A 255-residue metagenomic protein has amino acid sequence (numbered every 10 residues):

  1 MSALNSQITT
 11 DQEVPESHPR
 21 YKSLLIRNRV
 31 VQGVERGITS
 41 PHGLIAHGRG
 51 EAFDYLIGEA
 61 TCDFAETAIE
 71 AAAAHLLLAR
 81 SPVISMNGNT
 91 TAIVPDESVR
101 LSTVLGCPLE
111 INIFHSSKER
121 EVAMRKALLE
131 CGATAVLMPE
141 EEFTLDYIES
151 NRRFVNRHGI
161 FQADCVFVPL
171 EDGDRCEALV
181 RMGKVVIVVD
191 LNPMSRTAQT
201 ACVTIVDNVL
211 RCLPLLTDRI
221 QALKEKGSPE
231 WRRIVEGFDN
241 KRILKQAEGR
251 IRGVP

Functional and structural regions predicted by a protein language model:
S2-C107, K224-E225, E236-P255: Electropositive, gly/pro-rich neighborhoods at or near active sites that engage anionic ligands
H75-L77, H158-F161, A178-R181, R196-A198: Solvent-exposed alpha-helices and their adjacent loops that cap or buttress functional pockets in soluble metabolic
N87-D96, H115-E119, E171-D174: Gly/Ser/Thr-rich loops at beta-strand to alpha-helix junctions that form or flank small-molecule/cofactor-binding
R100-R152: Long, charge-dense
H115-R120, C176, P193-T197, C212-L213: Short gly/pro/ser/thr-enriched loop/turn and capping motifs at secondary-structure boundaries
E142-F161, F167-D174: Active-site glycine-rich loop that binds ribose-phosphate moieties when present
G173-M194: A short, gly/pro- and small-residue-rich
R196-P255: C-terminal functional extensions of proteins
